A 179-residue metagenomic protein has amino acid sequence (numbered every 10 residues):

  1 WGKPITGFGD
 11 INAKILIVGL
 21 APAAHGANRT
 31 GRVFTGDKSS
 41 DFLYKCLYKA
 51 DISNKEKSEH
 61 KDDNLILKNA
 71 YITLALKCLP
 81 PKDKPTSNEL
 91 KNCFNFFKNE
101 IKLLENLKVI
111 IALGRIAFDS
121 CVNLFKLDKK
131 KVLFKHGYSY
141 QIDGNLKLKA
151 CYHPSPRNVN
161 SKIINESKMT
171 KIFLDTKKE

Functional and structural regions predicted by a protein language model:
W1-F134, Y138, I142-E179: A polyanion-binding, active-site-adjacent surface
